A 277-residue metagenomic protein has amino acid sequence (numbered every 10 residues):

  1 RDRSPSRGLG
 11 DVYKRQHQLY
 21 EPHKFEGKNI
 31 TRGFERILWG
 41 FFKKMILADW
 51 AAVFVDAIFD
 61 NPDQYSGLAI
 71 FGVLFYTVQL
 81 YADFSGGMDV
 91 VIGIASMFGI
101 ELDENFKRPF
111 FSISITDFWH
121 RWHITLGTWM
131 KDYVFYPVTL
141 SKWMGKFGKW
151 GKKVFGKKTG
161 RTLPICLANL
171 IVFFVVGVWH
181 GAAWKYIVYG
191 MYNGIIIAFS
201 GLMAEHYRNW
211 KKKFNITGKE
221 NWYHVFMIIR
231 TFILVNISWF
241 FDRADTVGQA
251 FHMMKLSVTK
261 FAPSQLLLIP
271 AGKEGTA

Functional and structural regions predicted by a protein language model:
R1, S6-T276: Membrane-embedded transmembrane alpha-helical bundles that form the catalytic cores of multi-pass lipid-modifying
